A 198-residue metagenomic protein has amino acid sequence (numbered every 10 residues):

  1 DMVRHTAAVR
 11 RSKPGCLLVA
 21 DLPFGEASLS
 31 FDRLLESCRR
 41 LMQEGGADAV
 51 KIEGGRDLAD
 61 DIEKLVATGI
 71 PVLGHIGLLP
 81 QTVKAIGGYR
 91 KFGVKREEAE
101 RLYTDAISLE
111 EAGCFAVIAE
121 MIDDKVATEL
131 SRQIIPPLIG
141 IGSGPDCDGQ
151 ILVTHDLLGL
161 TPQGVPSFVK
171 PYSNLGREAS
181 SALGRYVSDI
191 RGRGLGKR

Functional and structural regions predicted by a protein language model:
D1-F168, S173-R198: Alpha/beta enzyme core
